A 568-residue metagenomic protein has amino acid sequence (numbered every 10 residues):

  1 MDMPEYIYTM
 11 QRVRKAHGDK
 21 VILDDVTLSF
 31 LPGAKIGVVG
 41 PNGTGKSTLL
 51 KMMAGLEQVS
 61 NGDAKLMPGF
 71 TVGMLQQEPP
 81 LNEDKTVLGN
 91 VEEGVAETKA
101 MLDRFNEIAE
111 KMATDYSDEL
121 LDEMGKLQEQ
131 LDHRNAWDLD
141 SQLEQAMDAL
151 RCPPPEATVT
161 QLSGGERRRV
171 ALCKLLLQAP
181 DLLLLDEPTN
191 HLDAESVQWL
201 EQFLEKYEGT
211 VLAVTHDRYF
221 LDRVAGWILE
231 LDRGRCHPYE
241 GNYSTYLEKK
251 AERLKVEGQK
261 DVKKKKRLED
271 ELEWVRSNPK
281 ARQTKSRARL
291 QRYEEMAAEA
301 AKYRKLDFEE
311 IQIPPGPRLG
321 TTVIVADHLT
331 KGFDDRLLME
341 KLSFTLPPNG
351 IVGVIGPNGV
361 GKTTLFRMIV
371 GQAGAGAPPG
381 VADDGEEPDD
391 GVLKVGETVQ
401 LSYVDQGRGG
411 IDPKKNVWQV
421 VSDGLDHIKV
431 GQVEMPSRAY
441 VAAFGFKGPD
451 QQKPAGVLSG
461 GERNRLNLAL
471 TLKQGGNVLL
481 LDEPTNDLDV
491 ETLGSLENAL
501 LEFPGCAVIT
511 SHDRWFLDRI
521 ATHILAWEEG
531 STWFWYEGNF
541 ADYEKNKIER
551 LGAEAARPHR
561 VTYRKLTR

Functional and structural regions predicted by a protein language model:
M1-V262, F308, Q312-R568: ABC ATP-binding cassette signature C-motif
K249-L290, M296-Y303: Intracellular alpha-helical coupling/juxtamembrane segments of multi-pass membrane proteins
